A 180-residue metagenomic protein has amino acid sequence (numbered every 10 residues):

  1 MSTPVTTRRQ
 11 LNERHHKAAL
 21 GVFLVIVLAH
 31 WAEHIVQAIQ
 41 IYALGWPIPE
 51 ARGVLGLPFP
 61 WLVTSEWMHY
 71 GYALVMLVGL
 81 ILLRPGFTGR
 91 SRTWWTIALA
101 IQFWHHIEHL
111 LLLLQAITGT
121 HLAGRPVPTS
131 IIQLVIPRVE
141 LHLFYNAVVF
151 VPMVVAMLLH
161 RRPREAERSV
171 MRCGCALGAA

Functional and structural regions predicted by a protein language model:
S2-A180: Hydrophobic alpha-helical segments at protein termini of multi-pass membrane proteins
